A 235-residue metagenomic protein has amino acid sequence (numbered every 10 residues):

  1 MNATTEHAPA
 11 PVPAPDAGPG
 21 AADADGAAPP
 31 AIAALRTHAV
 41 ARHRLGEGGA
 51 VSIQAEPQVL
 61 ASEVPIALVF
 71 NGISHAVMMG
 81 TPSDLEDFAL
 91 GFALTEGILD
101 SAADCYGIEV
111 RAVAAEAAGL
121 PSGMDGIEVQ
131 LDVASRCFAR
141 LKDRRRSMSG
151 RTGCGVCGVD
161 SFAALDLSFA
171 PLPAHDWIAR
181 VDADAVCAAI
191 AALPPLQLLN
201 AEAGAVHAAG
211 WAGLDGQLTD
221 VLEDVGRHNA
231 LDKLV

Functional and structural regions predicted by a protein language model:
N2-A209, L214-D215, D220-V221: Intrinsically disordered, low-complexity regions enriched in acidic/Ser/Thr/Pro/Gln residues
D220-D224, H228: Short acidic-aromatic active-site loops that bind/stabilize oxyanions
R227-V235: Feature captures the catalytic cores and cofactor-binding loops of soluble hydro-lyases/lyases that act on carboxylate
